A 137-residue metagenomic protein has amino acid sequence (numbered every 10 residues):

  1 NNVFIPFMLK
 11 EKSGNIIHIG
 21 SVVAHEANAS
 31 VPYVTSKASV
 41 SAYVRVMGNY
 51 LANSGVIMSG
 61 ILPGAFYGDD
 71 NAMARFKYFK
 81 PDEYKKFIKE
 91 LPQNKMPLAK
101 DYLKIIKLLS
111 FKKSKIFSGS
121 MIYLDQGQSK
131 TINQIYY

Functional and structural regions predicted by a protein language model:
N1-N2, R45: A short, exposed helix-loop element centered on a Lys and neighboring polar residues
P6, N49-Y50, K115: Alpha-helical segment proximal to the catalytic Tyr-Lys
I17-S39, V44-R45, N49-A52, A65-Y67: Catalytic loop of short-chain dehydrogenase/reductase
V34, K107, S118-Y137: Short C-terminal tail/terminal secondary-structure segment of NAD(P)H-dependent dehydrogenase/reductase domains
A52, I57, F117-G119: Short, small/polar-rich loop/turn modules that mediate ligand/substrate recognition or access, typified
N53, A65-E90, N133-Y137: A glycine/serine/threonine-rich, flexible loop-to-helix segment that serves as the NAD(P) cofactor-binding "lid"
I57-Y67, Y123: Conserved SDR Rossmann-fold cofactor-binding beta-strand/turn motif
L91-Y102: A conserved structural motif in NAD(P)-dependent oxidoreductases
